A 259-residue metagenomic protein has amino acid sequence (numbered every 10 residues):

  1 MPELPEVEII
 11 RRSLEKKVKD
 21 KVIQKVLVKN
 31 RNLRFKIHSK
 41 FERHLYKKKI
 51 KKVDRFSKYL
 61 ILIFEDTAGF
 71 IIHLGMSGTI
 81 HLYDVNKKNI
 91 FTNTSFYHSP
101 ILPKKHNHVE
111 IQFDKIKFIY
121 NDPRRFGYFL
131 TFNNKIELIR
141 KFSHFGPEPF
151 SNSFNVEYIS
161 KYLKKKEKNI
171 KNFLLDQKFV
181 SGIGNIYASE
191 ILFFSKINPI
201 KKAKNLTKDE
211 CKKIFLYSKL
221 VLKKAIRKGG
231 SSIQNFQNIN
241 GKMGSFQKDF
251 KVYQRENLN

Functional and structural regions predicted by a protein language model:
M1-L4, P149, S153, T207-F215: Generic detection of long, well-ordered alpha-helical segments
M1-N121, R255-L258: A cross-family signal for N-terminal binding/gating loops and helix N-caps that shape access to the active site
V22-F41, Y46, I61, I80 (+2 more regions): Basic, nucleic-acid-binding surfaces and adjacent catalytic neighborhoods in DNA/RNA-processing proteins
F70-G182, Y187-F194, K202, D209: Phosphate/anion-contacting hairpin/loop surfaces
